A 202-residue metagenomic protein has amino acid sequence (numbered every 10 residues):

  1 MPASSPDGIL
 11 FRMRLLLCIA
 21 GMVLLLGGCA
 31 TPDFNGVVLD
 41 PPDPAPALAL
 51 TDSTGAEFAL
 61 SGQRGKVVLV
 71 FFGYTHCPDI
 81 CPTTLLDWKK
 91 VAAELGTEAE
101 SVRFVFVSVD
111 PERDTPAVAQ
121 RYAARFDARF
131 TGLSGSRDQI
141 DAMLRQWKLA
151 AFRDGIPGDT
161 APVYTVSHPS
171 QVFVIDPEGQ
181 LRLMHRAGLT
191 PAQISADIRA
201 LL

Functional and structural regions predicted by a protein language model:
S4-L17: Bacterial N-terminal signal peptides that target proteins for export
L26-G28: C-terminal motif of bacterial Sec signal peptides marking the signal peptidase cleavage site
A30-P32: Bacterial signal peptide processing site
A45-P46, V68, P169-S170: Short loop/turn microsegments at loop-to-beta-strand junctions
L48-V68, A92: A short beta-strand-turn-helix
S61-T84, W88: Short active-site neighborhood of thiol/selenol oxidoreductases, capturing the structured segment around
T83-M143: Structural microenvironment flanking redox-active thiols in thiol-disulfide oxidoreductases
Q139-D197: Thiol/disulfide oxidoreductase modules built on the thioredoxin-like
